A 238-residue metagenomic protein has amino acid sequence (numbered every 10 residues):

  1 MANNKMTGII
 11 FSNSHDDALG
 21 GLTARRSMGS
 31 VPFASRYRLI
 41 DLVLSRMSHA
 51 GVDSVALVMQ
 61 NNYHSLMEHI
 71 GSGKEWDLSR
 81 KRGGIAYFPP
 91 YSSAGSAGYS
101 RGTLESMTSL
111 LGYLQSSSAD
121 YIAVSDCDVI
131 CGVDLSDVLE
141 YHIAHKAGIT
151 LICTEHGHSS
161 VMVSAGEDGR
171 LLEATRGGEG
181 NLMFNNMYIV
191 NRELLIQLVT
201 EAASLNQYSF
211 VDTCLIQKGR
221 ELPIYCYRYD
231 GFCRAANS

Functional and structural regions predicted by a protein language model:
M1-A34, S45, A50-V52: N-terminal nucleotide-binding beta1-loop-alpha1 segment
L39-V43, E105-L110, C214: Well-ordered alpha-helical segments embedded in enzymatic catalytic cores
S45-R46, S72, S109-Y113, Y141 (+1 more regions): A generic secondary-structure signal
A56-Q60, I152-C153: Short internal beta-strands
H64-Y87: Acidic donor-binding segment of Leloir-type glycosyltransferases
G73-E75, V163-R170: Short, hinge-like loop/turn segments at secondary-structure boundaries
G83-M162: Conserved beta-loop-beta/alpha segment of the NTase-like Rossmann-fold superfamily that binds/positions NTPs
A123, I130, L139, I143 (+2 more regions): Catalytic-core segments of class I nucleotidyltransferases/pyrophosphorylases that form NMP-activated intermediates
